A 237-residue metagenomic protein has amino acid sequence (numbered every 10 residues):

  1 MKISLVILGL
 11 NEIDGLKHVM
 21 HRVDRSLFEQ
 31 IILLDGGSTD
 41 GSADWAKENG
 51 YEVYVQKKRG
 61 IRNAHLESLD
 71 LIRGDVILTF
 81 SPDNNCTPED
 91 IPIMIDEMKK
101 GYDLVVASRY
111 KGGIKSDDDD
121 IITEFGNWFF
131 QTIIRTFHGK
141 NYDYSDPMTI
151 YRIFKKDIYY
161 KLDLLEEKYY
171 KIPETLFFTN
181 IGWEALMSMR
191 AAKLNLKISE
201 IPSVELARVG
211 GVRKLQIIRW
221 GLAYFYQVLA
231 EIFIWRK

Functional and structural regions predicted by a protein language model:
M1, D14, D96, K168-K237: Hydrophobic helical membrane-anchoring modules
M1-S4, H21-L33, Y51-E52: Short loop->beta transition adjacent to catalytic acidic/histidine clusters or analogous donor-positioning motifs
G9-R25: Short, well-formed alpha-helical segments that are part of the catalytic scaffolds of diverse glycosyltransferases
E12-G15, S38, I61, T87: Donor nucleotide-sugar binding loop of glycosyltransferases
D35-A43: A conserved acidic beta->alpha catalytic loop
K57-R59, N63-D70, P88-I172, R208-Q216 (+2 more regions): Acceptor/aglycone-binding surface of glycosyltransferases and processive sugar-polymer synthases
I77: Short aromatic/hydrophobic "clamp" motif used to bind/position activated sugar donors
S81-N85: The conserved acidic donor/metal-binding loop of glycosyltransferases
